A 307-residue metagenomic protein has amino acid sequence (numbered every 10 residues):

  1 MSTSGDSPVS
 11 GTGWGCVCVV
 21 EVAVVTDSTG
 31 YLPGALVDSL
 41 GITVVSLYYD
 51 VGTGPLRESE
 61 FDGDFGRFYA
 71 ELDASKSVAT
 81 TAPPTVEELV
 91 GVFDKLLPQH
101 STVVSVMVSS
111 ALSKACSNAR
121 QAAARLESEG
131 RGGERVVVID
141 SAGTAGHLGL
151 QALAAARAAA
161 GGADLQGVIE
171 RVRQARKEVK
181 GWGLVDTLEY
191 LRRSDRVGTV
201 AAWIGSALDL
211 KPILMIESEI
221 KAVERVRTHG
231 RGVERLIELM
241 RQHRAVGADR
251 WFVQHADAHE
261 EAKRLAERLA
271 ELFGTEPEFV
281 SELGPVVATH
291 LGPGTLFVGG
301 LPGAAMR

Functional and structural regions predicted by a protein language model:
S2-S4: Intrinsically disordered, low-complexity segments enriched in small polar residues
D6-C18: Short, Lys/Arg-enriched N-terminal segments with co-localized hydrophobic residues within the first ~10-30 amino acids
C16-C18, T29-T43, L47-G52, A111-A124 (+2 more regions): Mixed-charge interfacial surface used for oligomerization/domain docking and macromolecular partner engagement
V22, S101-S105, D249-W251: Generic beta-sheet signal
A23-E88: N-terminal glycine-rich anion-binding loop in soluble enzyme alpha/beta folds
A70-S77, P98, A160, K177 (+1 more regions): Generic surface-pattern signal
E71-S75, H100-S105, E127-I139: Glycine/charged-rich beta-loop-alpha catalytic/anionic-binding loops adjacent to active sites
D73-Q121, L165-I169: Glycine-rich phosphate- or other oxyanion-binding loops that anchor nucleotides, phosphorylated ligands
